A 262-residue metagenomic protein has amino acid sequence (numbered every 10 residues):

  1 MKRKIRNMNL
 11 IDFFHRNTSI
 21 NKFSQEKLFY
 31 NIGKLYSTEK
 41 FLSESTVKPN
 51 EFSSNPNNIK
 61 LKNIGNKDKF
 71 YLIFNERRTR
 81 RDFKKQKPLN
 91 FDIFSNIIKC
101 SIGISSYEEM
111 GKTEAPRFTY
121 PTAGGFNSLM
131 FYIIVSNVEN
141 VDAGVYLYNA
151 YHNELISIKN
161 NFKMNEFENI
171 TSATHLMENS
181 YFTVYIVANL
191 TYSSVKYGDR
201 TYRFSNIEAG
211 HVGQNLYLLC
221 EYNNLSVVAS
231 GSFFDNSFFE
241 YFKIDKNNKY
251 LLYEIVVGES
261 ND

Functional and structural regions predicted by a protein language model:
M1-T183, F233-D262: N-terminal accessory segments that position/regulate proteins before the catalytic core
R80-R81, T191-S193: A short, flexible beta-alpha/helix-coil linker loop
I97, F131, S180, V184-Y192 (+1 more regions): Small-aliphatic-rich amphipathic alpha-helix that forms the alpha element of a beta-alpha
L147-N149, D199-R203: Short intrinsically disordered coil segments
V195-Y197: Short conserved micro-motifs at the rims of enzyme active sites and ligand-binding pockets
